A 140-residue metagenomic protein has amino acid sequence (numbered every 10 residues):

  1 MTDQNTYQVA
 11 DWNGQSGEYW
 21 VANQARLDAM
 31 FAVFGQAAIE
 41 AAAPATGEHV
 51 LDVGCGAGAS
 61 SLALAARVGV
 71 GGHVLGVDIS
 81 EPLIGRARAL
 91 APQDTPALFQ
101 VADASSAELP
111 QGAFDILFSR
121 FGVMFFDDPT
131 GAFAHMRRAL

Functional and structural regions predicted by a protein language model:
M1-E48, A59-A63, L83-R86, D103-S106: Conserved class I S-adenosyl-L-methionine
A38, V68, R120-G122: Generic structural signal for conserved hydrophobic packing positions in ordered secondary structure
H49-A107, G131: Class I SAM-dependent methyltransferase SAM/SAH-binding core
R67, M124-F126, L140: A short His-aromatic
S105-I116: A short acidic, Gly/Pro-enriched loop at the edge of an enzyme's catalytic core that lines a small-molecule cofactor
D115-P129: A short SAM/SAH-binding and catalytic strip from SAM-dependent methyltransferases
T130-L140: A short glycine-rich, Lys/Arg-flanked "PGG" loop and its adjoining helix->strand segment in the class I
